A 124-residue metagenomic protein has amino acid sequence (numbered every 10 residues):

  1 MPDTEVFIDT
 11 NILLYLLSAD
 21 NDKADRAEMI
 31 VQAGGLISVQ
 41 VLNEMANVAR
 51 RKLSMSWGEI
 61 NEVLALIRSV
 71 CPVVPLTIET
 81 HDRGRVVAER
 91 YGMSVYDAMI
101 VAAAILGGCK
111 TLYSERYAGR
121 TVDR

Functional and structural regions predicted by a protein language model:
M1-S38, K52-E62: Short, well-structured N-terminal submotif of metal-dependent ribonuclease cores
D3-T4, M93, C109: Short, high-confidence coil segments that cap the C-terminus of an alpha-helix and link into the following beta-strand
T10, I78, D97-A98: Conserved glycosyltransferase catalytic-site signature
E44-P72: Active-site-proximal, substrate-binding regions of enzyme catalytic domains and RNA-binding/basic surfaces
A65-R90: Acidic catalytic patch
A98-R124: Acidic, metal-binding active-site segment of PIN/NYN-like and related structure-specific nucleases
